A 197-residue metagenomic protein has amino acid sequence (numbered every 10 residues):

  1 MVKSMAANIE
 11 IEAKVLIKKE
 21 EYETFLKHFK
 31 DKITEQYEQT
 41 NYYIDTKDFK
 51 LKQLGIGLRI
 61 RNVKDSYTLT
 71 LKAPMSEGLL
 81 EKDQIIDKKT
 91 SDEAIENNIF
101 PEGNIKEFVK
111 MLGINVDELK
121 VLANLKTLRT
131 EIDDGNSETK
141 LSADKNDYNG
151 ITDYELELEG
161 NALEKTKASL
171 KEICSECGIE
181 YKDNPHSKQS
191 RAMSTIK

Functional and structural regions predicted by a protein language model:
M1-K197: Phosphate-end processing signature that detects enzymes handling 5′-triphosphorylated RNA and polyphosphate
